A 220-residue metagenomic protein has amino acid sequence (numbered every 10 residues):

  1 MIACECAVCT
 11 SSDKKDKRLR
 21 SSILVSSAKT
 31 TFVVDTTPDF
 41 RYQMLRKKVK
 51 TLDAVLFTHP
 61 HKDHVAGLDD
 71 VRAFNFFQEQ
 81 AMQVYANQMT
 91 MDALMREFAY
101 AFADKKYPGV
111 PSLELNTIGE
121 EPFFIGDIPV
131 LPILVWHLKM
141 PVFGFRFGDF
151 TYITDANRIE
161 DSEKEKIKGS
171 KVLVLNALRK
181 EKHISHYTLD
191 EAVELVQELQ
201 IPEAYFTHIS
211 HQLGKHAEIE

Functional and structural regions predicted by a protein language model:
M1-I153, S162, I219-E220: Binuclear metal-dependent hydrolase catalytic cores
R158-E220: Cap/insert and terminal regions of metallo-dependent hydrolase folds
